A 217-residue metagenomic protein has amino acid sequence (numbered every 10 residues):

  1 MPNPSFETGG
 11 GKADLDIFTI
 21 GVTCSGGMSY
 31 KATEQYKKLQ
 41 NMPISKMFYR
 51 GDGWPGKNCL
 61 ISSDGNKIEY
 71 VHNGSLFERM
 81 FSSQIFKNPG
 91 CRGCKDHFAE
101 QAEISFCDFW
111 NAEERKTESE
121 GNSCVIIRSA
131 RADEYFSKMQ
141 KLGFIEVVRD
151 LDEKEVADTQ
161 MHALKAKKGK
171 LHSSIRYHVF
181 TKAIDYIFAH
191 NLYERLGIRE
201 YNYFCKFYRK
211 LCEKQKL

Functional and structural regions predicted by a protein language model:
M1-T8, S25-G27: FNR/FR-type flavoprotein reductase catalytic core
S5, T33-K38: Short, aromatic/basic amphipathic alpha-helical patches
F6-G21: A short alpha->loop->secondary-structure connector
A13, Q40-N41: Short, structurally constrained coil/turn elements that cap an alpha-helix or connect an alpha-helix to the following
L15, M28-A32, K87-G90: Internal, well-ordered alpha-helical segments in soluble enzyme and binding-protein domains
F18-S25, E78-S82: Flexible, glycine/proline-enriched loop segments at strand-loop-helix junctions that form or flank small-ligand binding
T23-Q35, W54-P55: Short, conserved secondary-structure transition motifs
N41-L217: Long, compositionally biased charged/polar accessory segments in the mid-to-C-terminal portions of proteins
